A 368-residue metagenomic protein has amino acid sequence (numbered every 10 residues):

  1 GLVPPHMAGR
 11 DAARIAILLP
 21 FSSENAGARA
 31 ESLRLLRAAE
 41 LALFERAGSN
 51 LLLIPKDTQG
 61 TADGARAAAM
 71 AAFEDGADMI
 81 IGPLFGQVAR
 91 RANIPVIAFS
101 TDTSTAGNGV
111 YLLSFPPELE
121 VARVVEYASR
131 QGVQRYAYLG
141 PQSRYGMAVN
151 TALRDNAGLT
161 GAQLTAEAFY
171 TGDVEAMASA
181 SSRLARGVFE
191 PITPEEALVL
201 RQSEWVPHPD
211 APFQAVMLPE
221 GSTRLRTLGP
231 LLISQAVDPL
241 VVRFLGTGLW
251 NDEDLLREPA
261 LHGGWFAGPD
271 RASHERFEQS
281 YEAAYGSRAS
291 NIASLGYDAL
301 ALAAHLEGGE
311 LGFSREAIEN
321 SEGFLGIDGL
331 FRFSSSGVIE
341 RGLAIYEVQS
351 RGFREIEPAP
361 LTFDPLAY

Functional and structural regions predicted by a protein language model:
G1-Y368: Extracytosolic ligand-binding ectodomains
